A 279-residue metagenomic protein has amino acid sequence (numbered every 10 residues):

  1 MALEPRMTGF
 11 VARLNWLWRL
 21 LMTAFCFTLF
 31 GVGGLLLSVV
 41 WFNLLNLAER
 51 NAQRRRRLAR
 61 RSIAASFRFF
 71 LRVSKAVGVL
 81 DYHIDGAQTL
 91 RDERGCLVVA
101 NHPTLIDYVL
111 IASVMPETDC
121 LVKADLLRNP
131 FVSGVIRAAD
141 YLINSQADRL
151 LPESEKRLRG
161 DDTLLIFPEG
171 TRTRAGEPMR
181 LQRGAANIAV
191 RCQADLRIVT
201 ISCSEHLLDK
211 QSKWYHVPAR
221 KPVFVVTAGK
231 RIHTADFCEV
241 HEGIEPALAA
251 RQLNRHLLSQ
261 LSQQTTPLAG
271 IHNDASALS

Functional and structural regions predicted by a protein language model:
A2-R6, R13, L151-S279: Non-catalytic C-terminal accessory region of glycerolipid acyltransferases and related lyso-lipid remodeling enzymes
R6-H83, G134: A transmembrane-helix-recognition feature enriched in membrane-embedded lipid enzymes and envelope glyco-/phospholipid
F42-A65, V77, D92-A147: Catalytic core of membrane glycerolipid acyltransferases/transacylases, capturing the structured, soluble-facing
V77-D85, N144-D148, L208-Q211: Short gly/ser/thr-rich secondary-structure transition/capping motifs
V79-D81, E117, A138, D161 (+1 more regions): A generic structural signal for alpha->beta connector loops
D85, V122-K123, S145, P168 (+1 more regions): Thr-Gly-centered strand-to-loop micro-motif
G86-R91: Glycine-rich helix-loop-beta junction characteristic of Rossmann-like nucleotide cofactor-binding loops
